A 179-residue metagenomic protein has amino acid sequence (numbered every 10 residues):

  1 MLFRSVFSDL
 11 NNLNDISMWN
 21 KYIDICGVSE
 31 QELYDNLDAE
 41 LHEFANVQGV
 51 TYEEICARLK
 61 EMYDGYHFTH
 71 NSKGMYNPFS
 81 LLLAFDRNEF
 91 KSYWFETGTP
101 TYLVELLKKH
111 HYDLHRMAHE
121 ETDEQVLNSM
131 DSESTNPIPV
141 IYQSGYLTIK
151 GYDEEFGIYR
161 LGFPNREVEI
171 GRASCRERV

Functional and structural regions predicted by a protein language model:
M1, N77, I141: Conserved RecA-like P-loop NTPase ATPase core
M1-L2, A173, E177-V179: Short, small-residue-biased leader/transition segments that mark boundaries at the very start of proteins
F3, L13-I16, D38-E43, R87 (+4 more regions): Short, well-ordered loop/turn and helix-capping segments at boundaries between secondary-structure elements and domains
F3-V6, S29, L33, G145-T148 (+1 more regions): Conserved nucleotide-binding/hydrolysis micro-motifs of P-loop NTPases
S5-N11, S17-A84: Amphipathic alpha-helical segments of the small helical/lid subdomains adjacent to P-loop NTPase cores
K73, L83-L147, G151: Conserved helicase/translocase motor-coupling segment
T148-R176: Accessory beta->alpha helical hairpin/"wing" motif in late/C-terminal subdomains of nucleic-acid enzymes
